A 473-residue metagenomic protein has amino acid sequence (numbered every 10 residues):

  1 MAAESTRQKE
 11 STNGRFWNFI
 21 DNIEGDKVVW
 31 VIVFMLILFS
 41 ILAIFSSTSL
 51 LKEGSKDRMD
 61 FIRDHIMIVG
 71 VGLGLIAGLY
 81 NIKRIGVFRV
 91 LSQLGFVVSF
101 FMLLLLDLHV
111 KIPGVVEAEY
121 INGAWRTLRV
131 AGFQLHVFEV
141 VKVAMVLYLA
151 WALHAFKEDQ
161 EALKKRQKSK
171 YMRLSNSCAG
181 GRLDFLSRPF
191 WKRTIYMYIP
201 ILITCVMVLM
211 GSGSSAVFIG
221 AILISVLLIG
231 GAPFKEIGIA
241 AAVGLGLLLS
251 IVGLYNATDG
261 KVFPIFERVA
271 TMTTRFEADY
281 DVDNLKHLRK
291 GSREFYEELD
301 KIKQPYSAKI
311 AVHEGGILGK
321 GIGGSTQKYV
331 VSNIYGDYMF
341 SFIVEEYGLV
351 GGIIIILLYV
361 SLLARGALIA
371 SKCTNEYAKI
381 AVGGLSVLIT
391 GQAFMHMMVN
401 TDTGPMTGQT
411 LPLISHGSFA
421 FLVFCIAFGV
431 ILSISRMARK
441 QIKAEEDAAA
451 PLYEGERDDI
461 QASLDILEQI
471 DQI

Functional and structural regions predicted by a protein language model:
A2-V29, L42-A43, S49-G211, M397-P412 (+5 more regions): Membrane-helix boundary/helix-loop-helix interface segments in multi-pass membrane proteins
M67-G72, V141-K142, E346-L363, F424-A427: Hydrophobic alpha-helical transmembrane segments
G70-L73, Q93-F100, R193-L209, G213-P264: Hydrophobic alpha-helical segments of polytopic membrane proteins
I121, W125-T127, A240-G351, E376-Y377: Hydrophobic, glycine- and aromatic-enriched re-entrant/interface helices and adjoining loop segments
Y148, L249, G253, T271 (+3 more regions): Transmembrane alpha-helix boundary/anchor motif
R188-Y196, A240, Y329, I380-L388: Alpha-helical transmembrane segments of multi-pass membrane proteins, especially transporters and channels
V217, L223-E236, T326-G351, G408-F421: Interfacial segments of multi-pass membrane proteins
A367-G408, I414: Loop-to-helix entry and N-terminal half of a specific, functionally important transmembrane alpha helix in multi-pass
